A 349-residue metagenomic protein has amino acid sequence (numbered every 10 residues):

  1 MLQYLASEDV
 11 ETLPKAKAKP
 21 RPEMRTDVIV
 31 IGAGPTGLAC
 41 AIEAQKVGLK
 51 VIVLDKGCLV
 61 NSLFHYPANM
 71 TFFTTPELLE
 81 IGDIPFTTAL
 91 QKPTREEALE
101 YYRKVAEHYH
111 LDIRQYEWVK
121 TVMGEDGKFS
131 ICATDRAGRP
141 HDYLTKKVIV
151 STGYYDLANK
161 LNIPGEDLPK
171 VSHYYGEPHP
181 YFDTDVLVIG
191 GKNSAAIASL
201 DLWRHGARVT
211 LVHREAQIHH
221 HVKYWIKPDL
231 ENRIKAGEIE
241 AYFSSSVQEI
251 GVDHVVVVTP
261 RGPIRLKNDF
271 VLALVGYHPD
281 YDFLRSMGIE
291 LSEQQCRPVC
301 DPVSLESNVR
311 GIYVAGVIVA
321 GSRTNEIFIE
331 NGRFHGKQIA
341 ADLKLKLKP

Functional and structural regions predicted by a protein language model:
M1-I31, K46, N61, H65 (+7 more regions): FAD-binding core/adjacent interface of flavoenzyme oxidoreductases
M1-T26, V30-K56, Y174-H219, F283 (+1 more regions): Rossmann-like dinucleotide/flavin-binding elements
A44, Y66-M70, K128, N162-E166 (+5 more regions): Short, glycine/charged-enriched secondary-structure capping and boundary segments
V60-F64, F72, I218-V222: A short beta-to-alpha transition loop/helix N-cap that caps and shapes the active-site region
F64-E100, E238: Glycine-rich active-site loop/strand segments that organize a redox cofactor
F64-H65, Q91, L291-Q294, K348-P349: A short alpha-helix-loop-beta-strand transition element characteristic of N-terminal alpha/beta dinucleotide-binding
E100, H108-T145, R204-Q295: A Rossmann-like FAD-binding core segment of flavoenzymes
